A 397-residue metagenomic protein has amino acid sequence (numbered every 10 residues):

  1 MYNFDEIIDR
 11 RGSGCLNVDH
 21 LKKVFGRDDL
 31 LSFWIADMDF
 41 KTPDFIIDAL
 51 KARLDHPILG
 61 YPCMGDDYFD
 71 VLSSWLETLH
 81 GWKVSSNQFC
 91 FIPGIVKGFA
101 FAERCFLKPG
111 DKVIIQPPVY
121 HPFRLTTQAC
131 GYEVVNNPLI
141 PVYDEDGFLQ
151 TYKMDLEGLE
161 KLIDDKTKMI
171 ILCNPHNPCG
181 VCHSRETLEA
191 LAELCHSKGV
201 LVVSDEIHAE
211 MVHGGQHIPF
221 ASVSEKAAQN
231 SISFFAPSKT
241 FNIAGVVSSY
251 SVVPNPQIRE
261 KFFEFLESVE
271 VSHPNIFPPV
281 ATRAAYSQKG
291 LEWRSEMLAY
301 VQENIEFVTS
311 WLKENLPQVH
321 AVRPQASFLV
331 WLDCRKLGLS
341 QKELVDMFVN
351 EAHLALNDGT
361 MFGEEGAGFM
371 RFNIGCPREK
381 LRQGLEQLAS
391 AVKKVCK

Functional and structural regions predicted by a protein language model:
Y2-G94, F101, Y286-Q288, V395-K397: N-terminal small-domain helix-loop-helix segment of the aminotransferase-like
D48, E225-Q302, S310: Conserved core segment of the aminotransferase class I/II
C105-T127: Conserved PLP-anchoring active-site segment centered on the Schiff-base-forming lysine
D111, Y132, S197-L201, A228-Q229: A short helix->loop->beta-strand "cap" motif at the edges of active sites that frequently abuts
I140-G215: Active-site phosphate-binding strand-loop segment of PLP-dependent enzymes
E160-K161, A227, S340, M347-L356 (+1 more regions): PLP-dependent enzyme catalytic core of the Aspartate aminotransferase-like
R283, A299-T309, A321-C334: Conserved glycine-rich beta-strand-loop-beta hairpin in the small C-terminal domain of fold type I
